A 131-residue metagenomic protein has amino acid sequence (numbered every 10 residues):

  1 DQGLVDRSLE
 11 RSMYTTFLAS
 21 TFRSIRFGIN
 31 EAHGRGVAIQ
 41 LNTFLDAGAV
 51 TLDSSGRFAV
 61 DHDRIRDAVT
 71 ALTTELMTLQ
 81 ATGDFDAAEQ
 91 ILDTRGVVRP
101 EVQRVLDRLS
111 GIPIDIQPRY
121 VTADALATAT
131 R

Functional and structural regions predicted by a protein language model:
D1-Q2, R131: Accessible peptide chain termini
Q2-A88: Long, well-structured alpha-helical subdomains associated with metal-dependent extracellular/ecto-lumenal hydrolases
D63-R131: Non-catalytic terminal regions of proteins
